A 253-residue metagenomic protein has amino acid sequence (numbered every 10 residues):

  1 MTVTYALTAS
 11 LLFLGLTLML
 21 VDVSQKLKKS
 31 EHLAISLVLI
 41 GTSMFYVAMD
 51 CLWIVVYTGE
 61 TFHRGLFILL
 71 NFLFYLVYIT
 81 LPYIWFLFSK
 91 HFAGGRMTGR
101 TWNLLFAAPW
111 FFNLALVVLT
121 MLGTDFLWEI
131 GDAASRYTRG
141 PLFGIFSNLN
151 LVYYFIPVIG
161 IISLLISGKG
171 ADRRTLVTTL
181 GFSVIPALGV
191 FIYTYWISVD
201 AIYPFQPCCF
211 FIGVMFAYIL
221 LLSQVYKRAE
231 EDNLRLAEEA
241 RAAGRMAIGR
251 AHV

Functional and structural regions predicted by a protein language model:
M1-L11, N113-S163, Y193, D200-Y203: Extracellular-loop-to-transmembrane junctions of the mid-late helices
Y5-L27, E31-H63, F67-L87, F106-T124 (+1 more regions): Hydrophobic alpha-helical transmembrane segments of multi-pass membrane proteins
L16-D22, I84-F88, S147-A171, A217-L220: Alpha-helical transmembrane segments in multipass membrane proteins, preferentially the mid-helix core
D22-S36, K90-N103, L164-L176: Membrane-interface helix-boundary motifs at transmembrane edges
L27, V55-F62, A93-R96, M121-D132 (+3 more regions): Transmembrane helix-loop junctions in multipass membrane proteins, especially transporters and channels
S163, S167-L234: Interfacial "cap-and-anchor" motif at the non-cytosolic start of specific transmembrane alpha-helices
K227-A247: Short, charged amphipathic alpha-helical "coupling" segments at sensory-output junctions in signaling proteins
A251-V253: Conserved small/polar residues in nucleotide/adenosyl-binding loops
